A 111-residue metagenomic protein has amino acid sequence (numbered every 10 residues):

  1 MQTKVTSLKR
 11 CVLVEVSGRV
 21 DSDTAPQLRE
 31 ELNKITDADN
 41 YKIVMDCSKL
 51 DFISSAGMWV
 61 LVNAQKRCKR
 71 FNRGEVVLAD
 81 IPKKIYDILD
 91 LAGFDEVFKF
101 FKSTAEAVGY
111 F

Functional and structural regions predicted by a protein language model:
M1-E15: Short beta-strand/loop segment at the start of cytosolic alpha/beta domains
T3-T6, T24, T36, T104: Residue-identity detector for threonine
S22-V97: Amphipathic alpha-helical interaction surfaces in cytosolic regulatory modules
K99-S103: Short acidic-hydrophobic, aromatic-tinged amphipathic segments that line or gate anion-handling sites
